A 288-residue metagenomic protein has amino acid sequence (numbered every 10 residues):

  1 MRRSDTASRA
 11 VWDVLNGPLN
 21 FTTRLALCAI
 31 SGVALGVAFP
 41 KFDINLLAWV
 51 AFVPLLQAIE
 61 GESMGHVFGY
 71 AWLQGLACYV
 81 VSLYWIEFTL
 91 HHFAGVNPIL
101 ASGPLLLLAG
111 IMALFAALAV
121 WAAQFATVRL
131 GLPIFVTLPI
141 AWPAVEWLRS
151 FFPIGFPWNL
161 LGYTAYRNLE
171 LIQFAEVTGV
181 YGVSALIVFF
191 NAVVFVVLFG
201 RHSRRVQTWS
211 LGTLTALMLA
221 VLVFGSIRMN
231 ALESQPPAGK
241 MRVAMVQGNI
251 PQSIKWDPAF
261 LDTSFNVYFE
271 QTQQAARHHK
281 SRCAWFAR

Functional and structural regions predicted by a protein language model:
R2-L232, F265-F269, Q273, R277 (+1 more regions): Membrane-embedded alpha-helical bundles of multi-pass enzymes that act on lipidic or dolichyl-linked glycan substrates
I227-R288: Soluble catalytic domains of enzymes that build or remodel membrane lipids, polysaccharides, and related
